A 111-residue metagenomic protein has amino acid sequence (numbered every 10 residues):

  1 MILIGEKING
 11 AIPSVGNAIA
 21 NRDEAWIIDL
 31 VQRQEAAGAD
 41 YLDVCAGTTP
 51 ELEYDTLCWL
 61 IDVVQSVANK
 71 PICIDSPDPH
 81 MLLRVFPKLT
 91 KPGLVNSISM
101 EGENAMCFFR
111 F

Functional and structural regions predicted by a protein language model:
L3-D29, L94-G102: Active-site mouth loops of central-metabolism enzymes
I27, L57, L82, A105: Aromatic/hydrophobic pocket-lining residues that form the small-molecule binding cavity in soluble enzyme cores
V31-R33, L42, M106-F111: Glycoside hydrolase catalytic-domain context in secreted enzymes
Q34, V85: Conserved, mostly hydrophobic/aromatic
E35-K70: Glycine-rich, proline-tolerant flexible connector loops at the mouths of alpha/beta enzymes
G38, P87-L94: Glycine-enriched alpha-helix->loop->beta-strand junction motifs that scaffold or abut catalytic
D43-T49, K70-D78, G93-N104: Catalytic beta/alpha-barrel core
I61-Q65, F86-P87, F109-R110: Surface-exposed amphipathic alpha-helices with a cationic face
